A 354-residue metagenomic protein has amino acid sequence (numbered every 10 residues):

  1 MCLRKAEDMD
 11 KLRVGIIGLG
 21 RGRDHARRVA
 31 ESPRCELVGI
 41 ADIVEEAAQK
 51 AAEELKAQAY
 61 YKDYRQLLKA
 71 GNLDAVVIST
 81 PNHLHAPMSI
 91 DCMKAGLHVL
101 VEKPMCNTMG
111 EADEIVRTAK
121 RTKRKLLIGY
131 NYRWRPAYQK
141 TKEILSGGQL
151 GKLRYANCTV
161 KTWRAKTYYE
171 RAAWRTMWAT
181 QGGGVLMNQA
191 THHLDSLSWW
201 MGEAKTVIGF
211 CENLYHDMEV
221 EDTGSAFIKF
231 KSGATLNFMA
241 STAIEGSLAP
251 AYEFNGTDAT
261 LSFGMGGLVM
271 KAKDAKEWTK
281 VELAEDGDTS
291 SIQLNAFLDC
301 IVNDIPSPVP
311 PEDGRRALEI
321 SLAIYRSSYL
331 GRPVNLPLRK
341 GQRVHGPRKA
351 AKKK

Functional and structural regions predicted by a protein language model:
C2, A70, A75, P81-R133 (+1 more regions): Beta-strand-loop-alpha-helix segment that lines the small-molecule cofactor/substrate pocket of alpha/beta enzymes
C2-D8, A75-I78, R121, K231 (+1 more regions): C-terminal helix-rich "cap/oligomerization" subdomain common to oxidoreductases
C2-L55: N-terminal Rossmann-like dinucleotide-binding module
C35-L37, A57, L73, L153 (+1 more regions): Core-facing hydrophobic residues within beta-strands of well-ordered domains
A57-Y64: Conserved SAM-binding strand-loop segment of SAM-dependent methyltransferases
Y132-M218, G331: Predominantly a Rossmann-like dinucleotide-binding segment in NAD(P)-dependent oxidoreductases
N188, L194-G267, S291-I305, I324 (+1 more regions): Contiguous beta-strand/loop segments that form the cofactor/metal-binding neighborhood of enzyme cores
